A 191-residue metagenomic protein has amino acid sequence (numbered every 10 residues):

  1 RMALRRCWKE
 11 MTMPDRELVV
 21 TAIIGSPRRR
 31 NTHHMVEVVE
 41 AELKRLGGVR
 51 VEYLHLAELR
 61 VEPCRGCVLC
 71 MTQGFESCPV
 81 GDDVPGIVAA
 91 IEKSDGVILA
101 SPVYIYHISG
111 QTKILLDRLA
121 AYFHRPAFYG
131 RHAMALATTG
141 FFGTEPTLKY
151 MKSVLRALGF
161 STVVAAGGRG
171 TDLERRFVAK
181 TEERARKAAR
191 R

Functional and structural regions predicted by a protein language model:
M2-A121, E183-R191: N-terminal beta1-alpha1-beta2 submodule of the flavodoxin-like/Rossmannoid cofactor-binding fold
P14-D15, P126-F128: Solvent-exposed alpha-helices and their adjacent loops that cap or buttress functional pockets in soluble metabolic
P14-D15, S161-R191: Glycine-rich phosphate/pyrophosphate-binding loop and the adjoining helix
S26-R29, I105, T138-F142, R169-L173: Short histidine/acidic/glycine/proline-rich micro-motifs that form metal- and phosphate-coordinating active-site loops
N31-T32, H107-I108, G143-T147, F177: Secondary-structure boundary/capping motif
R45, H124, R156: Short polybasic/polar patches that bind polyanions
R60-P63, F142-T144, L173-E174: A short beta-to-alpha transition loop/helix N-cap that caps and shapes the active-site region
A127-R169: Short, glycine-/small-residue-rich phosphate/pyrophosphate-handling segment
